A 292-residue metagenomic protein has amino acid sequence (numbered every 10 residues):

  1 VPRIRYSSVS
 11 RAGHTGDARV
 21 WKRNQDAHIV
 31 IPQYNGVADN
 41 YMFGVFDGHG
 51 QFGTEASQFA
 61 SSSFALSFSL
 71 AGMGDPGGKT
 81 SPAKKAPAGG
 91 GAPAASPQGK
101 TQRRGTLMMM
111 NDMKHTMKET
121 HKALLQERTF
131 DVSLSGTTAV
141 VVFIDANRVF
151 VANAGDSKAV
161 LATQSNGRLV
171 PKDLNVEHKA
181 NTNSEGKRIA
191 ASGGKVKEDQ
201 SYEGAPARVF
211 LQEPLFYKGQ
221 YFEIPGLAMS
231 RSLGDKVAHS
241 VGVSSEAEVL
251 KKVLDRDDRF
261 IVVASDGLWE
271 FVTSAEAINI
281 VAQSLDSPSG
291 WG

Functional and structural regions predicted by a protein language model:
V1-G292: PP2C/PPM-type serine/threonine phosphatase catalytic core, specifically the conserved beta-strand-loop-alpha-helix
